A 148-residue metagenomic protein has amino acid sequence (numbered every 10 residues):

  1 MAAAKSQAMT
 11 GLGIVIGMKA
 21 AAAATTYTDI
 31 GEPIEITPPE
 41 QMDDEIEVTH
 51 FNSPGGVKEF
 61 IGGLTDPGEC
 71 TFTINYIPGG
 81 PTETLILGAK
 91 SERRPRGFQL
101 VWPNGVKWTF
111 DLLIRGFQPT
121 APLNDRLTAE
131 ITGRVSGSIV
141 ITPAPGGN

Functional and structural regions predicted by a protein language model:
M1-Q7, S138-N148: Compositionally biased, intrinsically disordered low-complexity segments enriched in polar/Pro/Gly and often Gln
A2-T73, R115-R126: Solvent-exposed edge beta-strands and adjacent loop segments that serve as assembly or binding interfaces
G17, T82-D111: Short, acidic/charged, Gly/Pro-enriched secondary-structure junctions
A23, Y76-G80, S138: Acidic glycine-/aspartate-rich tracts in secreted/extracellular proteins
P67-E69, R93-P95, K107, R126-T128: A general secondary-structure signal for short beta-strands and their flanking turns/coil in non-transmembrane regions
I86-S91, T128-T132, G146-N148: Short intrinsically disordered coil segments
L100-T142: Short beta-strand and beta-hairpin "edge-sheet" elements
